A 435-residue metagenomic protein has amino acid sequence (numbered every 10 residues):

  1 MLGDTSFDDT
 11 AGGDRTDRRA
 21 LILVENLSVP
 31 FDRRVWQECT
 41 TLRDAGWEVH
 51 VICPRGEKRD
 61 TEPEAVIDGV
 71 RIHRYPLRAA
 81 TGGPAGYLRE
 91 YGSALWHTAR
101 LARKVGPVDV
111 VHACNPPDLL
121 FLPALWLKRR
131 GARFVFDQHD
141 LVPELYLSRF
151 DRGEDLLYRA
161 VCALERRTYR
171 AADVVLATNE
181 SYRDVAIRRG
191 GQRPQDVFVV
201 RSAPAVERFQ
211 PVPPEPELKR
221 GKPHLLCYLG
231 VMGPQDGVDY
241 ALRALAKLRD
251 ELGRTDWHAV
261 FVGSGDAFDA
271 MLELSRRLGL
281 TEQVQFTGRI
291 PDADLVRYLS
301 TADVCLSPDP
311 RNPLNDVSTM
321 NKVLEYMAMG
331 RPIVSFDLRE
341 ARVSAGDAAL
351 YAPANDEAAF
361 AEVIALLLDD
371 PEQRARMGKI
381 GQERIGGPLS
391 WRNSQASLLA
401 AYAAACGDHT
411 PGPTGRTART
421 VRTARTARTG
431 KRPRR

Functional and structural regions predicted by a protein language model:
M1-R71, G191, R416, R425-R435: N-terminal subdomain of nucleotide-sugar transferases
L21, L176, L218-L245, V260: Conserved donor-binding/catalytic core segment of Leloir-type glycosyltransferases
D32, D236, A293-Y298, S307-A328 (+1 more regions): Nucleotide-sugar-dependent
R55, S181, S202-A203: Carbohydrate-associated surface elements
T61, I187-G191, Q195-F198, A203-L218 (+2 more regions): Acidic anion/phosphate-binding donor-loop and adjacent secondary structure in glycosyltransferase catalytic cores
A99-R100, L122, W126-R130, V142 (+1 more regions): Membrane-proximal helix-turn-helix segments that form the acceptor-binding/catalytic region of lipid-linked
V262, D269-V296: Nucleotide-activated donor-binding/catalytic signature segment of Leloir-type glycosyltransferases, i.e., the conserved
A349-A358, L366-E372: Conserved acidic donor-binding segment of nucleotide-sugar-dependent glycosyltransferases
